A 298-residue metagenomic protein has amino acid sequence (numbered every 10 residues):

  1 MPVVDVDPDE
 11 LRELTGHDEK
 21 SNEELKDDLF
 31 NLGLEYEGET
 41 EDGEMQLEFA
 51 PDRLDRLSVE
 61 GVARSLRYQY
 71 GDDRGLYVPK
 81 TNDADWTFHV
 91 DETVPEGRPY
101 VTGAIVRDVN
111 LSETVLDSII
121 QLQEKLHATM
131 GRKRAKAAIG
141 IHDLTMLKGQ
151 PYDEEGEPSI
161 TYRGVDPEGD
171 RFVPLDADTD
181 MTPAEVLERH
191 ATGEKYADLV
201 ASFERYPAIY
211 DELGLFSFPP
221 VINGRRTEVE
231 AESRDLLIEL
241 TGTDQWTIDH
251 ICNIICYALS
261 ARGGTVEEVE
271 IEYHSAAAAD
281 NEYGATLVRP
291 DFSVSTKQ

Functional and structural regions predicted by a protein language model:
M1-Q298: RNA/tRNA-interacting regions in translation and RNA-turnover enzymes
